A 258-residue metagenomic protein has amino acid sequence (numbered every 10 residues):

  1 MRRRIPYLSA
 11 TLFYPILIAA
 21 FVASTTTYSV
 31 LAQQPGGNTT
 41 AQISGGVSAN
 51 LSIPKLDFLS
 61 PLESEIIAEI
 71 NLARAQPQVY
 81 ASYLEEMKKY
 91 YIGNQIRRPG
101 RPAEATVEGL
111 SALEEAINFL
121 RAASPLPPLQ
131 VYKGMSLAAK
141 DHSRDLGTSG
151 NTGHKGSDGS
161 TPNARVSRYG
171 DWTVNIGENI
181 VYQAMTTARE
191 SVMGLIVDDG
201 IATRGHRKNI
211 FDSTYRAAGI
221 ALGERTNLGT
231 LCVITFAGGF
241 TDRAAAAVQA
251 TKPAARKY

Functional and structural regions predicted by a protein language model:
M1-L8: N-terminal secretory signal peptides that target proteins for export/translocation
T11-T25: Bacterial N-terminal signal peptides
P35-L62: N-terminal low-complexity, Pro/Thr/Ser-rich intrinsically disordered segments that act as propeptides or flexible
I43, N94-Q95, P102, T186-T187 (+2 more regions): Terminal, compositionally biased segments used for targeting/anchoring and flexible tails
L56-Y169, R207, S213: Short, well-ordered surface patches within globular domains
Y132-T241: A well-ordered secondary-structure block
G238-K257: Short, low-complexity, Pro/Ser/Thr/Gly-rich segments in the mature regions of secreted, periplasmic
